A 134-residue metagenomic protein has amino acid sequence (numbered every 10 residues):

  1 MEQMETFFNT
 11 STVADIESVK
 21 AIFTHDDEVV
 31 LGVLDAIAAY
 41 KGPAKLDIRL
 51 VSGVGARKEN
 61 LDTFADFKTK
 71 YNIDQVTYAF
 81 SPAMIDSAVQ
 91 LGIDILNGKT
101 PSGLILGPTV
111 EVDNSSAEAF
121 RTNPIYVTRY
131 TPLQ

Functional and structural regions predicted by a protein language model:
M1-T63: Hydrophobic alpha-helical
T10-S11, N72, N123: Short, flexible coil/linker elements and helix-boundary hinge sites characteristic of intrinsically disordered
I22-D26, Y78-I85: Solvent-exposed, acidic/flexible segments
A36, Y40, F67, I95-K99: Change "in soluble alpha/beta enzymes" to "in soluble alpha/beta proteins
Y40-L46, S52, F64-T69, A117-Q134: C-terminal lobe and pocket-closing loops of periplasmic/extracytoplasmic Venus-flytrap solute-binding proteins
V51, Q75-T77, E111: Conserved beta-strand scaffold positions in the cores of enzyme catalytic domains, especially in NTP/NDP-utilizing
K68-P82: Short beta-strand elements at the ligand-binding edges of bilobed clamshell
F80-Q134: Hinge/cleft segment of the Venus flytrap/periplasmic-binding protein
